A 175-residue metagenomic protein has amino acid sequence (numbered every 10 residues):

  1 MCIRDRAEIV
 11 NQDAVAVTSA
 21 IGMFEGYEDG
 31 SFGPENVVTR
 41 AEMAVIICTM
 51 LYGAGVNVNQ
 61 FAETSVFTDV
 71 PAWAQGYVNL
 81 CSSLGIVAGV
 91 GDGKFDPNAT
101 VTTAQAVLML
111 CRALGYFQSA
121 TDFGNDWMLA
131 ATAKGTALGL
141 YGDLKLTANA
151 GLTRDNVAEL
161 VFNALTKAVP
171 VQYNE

Functional and structural regions predicted by a protein language model:
R4-Q12, E25-Q75, S83-A104, L110-G151 (+1 more regions): Feature responds to low-complexity, polar/acidic, surface-exposed segments characteristic of secreted/exported proteins
V15-F24: Mature N-terminal segment immediately following signal peptide/propeptide cleavage in secreted/periplasmic
R154: Extracellular structured ligand-interaction cores
V157: Extended, alpha-helix-rich binding/interface surfaces that flank or overlap catalytic cores and mediate recognition
